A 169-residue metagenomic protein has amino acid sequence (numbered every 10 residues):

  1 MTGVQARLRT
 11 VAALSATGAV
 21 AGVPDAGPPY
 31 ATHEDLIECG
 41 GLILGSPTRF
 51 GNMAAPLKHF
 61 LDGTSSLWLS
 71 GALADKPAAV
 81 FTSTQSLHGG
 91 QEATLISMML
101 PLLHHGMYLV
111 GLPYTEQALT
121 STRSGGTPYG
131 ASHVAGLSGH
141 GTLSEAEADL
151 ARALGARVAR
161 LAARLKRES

Functional and structural regions predicted by a protein language model:
M1-L73, V134-S169: N-terminal beta1-alpha1-beta2 submodule of the flavodoxin-like/Rossmannoid cofactor-binding fold
G22, T122-V134: Short, flexible, mixed-charge acidic loops at enzyme active sites
G41, G89-G90, V110, G130-A131 (+1 more regions): Glycine-centered flexibility motif
A74-T127: Short, glycine-/small-residue-rich phosphate/pyrophosphate-handling segment
